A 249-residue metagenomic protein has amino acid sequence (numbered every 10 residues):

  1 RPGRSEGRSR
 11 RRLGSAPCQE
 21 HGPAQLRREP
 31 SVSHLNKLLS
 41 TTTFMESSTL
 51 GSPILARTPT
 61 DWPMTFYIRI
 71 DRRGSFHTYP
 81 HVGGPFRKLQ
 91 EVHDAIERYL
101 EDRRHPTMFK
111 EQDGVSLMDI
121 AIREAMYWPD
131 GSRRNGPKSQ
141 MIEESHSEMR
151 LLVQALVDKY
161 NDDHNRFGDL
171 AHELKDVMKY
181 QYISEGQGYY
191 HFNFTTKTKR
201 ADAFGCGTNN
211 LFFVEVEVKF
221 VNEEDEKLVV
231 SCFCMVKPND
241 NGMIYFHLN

Functional and structural regions predicted by a protein language model:
R1-R4, R8-R12, R27-R28: Basic polycationic patches enriched in arginine
Q25-R134, S139-M149, V177-I183, G188-N249: Compact beta-sheet-dominated globular domain cores
P137-H172: Short, non-transmembrane alpha-helical segments in secretory-pathway proteins
